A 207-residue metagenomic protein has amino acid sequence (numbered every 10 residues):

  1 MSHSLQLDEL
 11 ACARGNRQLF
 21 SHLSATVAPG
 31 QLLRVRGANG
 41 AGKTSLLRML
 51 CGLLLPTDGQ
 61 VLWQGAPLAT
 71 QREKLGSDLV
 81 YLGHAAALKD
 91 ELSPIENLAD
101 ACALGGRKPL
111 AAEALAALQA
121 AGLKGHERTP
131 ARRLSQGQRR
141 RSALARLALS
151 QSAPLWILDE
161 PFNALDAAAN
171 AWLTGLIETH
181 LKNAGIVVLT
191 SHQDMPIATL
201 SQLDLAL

Functional and structural regions predicted by a protein language model:
M1-R34, R72: A short, flexible loop at the N-terminus of ABC-type nucleotide-binding domains that lies
R36-A38: The feature captures the beta-strand-to-loop junction immediately N-terminal to the Walker
C51: Helix-to-loop junction immediately C-terminal to a conserved catalytic motif
G59-T70, K74-L75: Conserved ABC transporter NBD signature motif
A85, D90-G106, E113: Q-loop/switch helix immediately C-terminal to the Walker
E91, P130-G137: Conserved ABC ATPase signature
A99, A111-H126: Conserved ABC ATPase "signature" region
W156-E160: Catalytic Walker B motif of ABC-type/P-loop ATPase nucleotide-binding domains
